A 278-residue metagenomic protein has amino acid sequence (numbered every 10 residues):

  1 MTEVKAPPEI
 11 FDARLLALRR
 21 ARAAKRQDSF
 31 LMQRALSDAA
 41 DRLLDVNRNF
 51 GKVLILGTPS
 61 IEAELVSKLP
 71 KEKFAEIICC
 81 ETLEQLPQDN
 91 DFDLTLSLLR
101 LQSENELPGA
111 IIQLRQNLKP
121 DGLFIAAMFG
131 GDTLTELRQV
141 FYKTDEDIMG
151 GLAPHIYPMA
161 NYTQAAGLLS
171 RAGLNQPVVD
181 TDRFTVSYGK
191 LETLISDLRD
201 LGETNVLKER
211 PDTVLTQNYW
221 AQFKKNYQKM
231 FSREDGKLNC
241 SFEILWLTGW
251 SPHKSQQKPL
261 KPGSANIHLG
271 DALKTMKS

Functional and structural regions predicted by a protein language model:
M1-N49: Class I SAM-dependent methyltransferase Rossmann-like catalytic core, especially the SAM/SAH-binding loop
A40, L44, A172, G189-S278: C-terminal lobe and adjacent flexible extensions of AdoMet/dcAdoMet transferase-like proteins
S60-E72: Conserved SAM-binding loop of SAM-dependent methyltransferases across substrates and taxa, primarily the Class I
A75-P87: Adenosine-cofactor binding site in Rossmann-like domains, unifying the SAM/SAH pocket of S-adenosylmethionine-dependent
Q85-T95: A short acidic, Gly/Pro-enriched loop at the edge of an enzyme's catalytic core that lines a small-molecule cofactor
L98-S103: Short catalytic micro-motifs in class I SAM-dependent methyltransferases
P108-L123: A short glycine-rich, Lys/Arg-flanked "PGG" loop and its adjoining helix->strand segment in the class I
A127-L191, L201-V214: Conserved catalytic/acceptor-binding region of the Class I
